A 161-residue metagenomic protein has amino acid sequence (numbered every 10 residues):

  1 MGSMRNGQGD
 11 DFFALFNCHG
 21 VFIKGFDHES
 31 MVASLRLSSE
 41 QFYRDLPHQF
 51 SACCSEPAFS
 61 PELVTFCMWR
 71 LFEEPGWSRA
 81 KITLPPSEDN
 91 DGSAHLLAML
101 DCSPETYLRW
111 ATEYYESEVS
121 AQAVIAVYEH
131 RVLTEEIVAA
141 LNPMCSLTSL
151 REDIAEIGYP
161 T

Functional and structural regions predicted by a protein language model:
M1-V21, F26: Amphipathic, interaction-prone secondary-structure segments
A14-L15, V32-L35, A111: A broad "ordered helical/assembly scaffold" signature
F16-V21, E73-E74, N90: Short, solvent-exposed coil/turn segments at beta-strand boundaries
C18, C53-C54, C67, C102 (+1 more regions): Generic recognition of cysteine residues
H19, I23, S39-E40, P47 (+4 more regions): Generic intrinsically disordered, low-complexity segments enriched for polar/acidic and small residues
F26-E88: Compact, glycine/acidic-enriched structural inserts
G76-T161: A eukaryote-biased signal for long
